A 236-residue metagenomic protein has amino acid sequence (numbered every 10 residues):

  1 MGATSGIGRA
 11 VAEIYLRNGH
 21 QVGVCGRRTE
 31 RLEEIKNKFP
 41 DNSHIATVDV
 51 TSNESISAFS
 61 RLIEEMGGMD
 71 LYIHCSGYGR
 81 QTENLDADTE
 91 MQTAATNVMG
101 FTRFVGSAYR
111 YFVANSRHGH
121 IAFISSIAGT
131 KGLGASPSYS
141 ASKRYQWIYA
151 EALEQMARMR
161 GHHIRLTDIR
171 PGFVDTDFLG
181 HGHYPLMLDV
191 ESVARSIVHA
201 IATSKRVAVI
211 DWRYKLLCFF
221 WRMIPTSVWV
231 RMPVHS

Functional and structural regions predicted by a protein language model:
T4-S5: Conserved glycine-rich cofactor-binding loop
F39-E54: Rossmann-fold cofactor-recognition segment
I73-Q81: Conserved NAD(P)H cofactor-binding loop of Rossmann-fold oxidoreductase domains
T82-A95: Short alpha-helical oligomerization interface
V105, S142: Active-site helix of classical SDR
S126: Residue(s) in the substrate-gating loop at a strand-loop-helix junction that position the organic substrate next
D168, G180-R222: C-terminal helical subdomain
